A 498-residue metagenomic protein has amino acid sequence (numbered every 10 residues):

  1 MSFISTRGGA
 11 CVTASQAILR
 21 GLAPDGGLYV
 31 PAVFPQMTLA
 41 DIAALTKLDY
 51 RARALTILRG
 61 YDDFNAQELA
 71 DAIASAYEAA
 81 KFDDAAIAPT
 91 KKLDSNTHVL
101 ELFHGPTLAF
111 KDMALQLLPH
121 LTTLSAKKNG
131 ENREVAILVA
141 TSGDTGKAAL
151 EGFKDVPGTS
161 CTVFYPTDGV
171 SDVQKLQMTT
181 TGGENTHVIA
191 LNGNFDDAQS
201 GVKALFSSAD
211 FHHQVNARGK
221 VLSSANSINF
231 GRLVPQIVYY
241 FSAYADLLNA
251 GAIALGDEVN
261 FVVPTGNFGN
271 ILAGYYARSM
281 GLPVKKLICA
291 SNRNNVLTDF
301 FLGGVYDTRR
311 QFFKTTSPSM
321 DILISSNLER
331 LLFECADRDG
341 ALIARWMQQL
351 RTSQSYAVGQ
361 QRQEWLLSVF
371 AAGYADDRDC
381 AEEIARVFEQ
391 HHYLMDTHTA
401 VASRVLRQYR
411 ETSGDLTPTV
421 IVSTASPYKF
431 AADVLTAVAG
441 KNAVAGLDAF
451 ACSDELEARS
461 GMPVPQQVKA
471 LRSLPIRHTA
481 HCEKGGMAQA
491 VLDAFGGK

Functional and structural regions predicted by a protein language model:
M1-K498: PLP-dependent amino-acid enzyme catalytic core
